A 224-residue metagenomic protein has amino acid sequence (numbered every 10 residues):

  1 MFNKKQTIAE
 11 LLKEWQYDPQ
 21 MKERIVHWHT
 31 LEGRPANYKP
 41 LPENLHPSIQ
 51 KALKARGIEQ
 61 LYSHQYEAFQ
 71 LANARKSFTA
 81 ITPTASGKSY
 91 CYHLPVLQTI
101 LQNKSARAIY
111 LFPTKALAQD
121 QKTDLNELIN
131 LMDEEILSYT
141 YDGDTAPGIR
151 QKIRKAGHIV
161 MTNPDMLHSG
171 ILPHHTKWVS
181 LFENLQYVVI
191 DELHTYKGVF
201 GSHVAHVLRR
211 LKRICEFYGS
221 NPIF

Functional and structural regions predicted by a protein language model:
M1-Y66, A74-S77, I136: Helicase-associated low-complexity/disordered flanking segments
Q50-Y218, P222-I223: Conserved P-loop/Walker A NTP-binding site and adjacent catalytic elements of P-loop NTPases
